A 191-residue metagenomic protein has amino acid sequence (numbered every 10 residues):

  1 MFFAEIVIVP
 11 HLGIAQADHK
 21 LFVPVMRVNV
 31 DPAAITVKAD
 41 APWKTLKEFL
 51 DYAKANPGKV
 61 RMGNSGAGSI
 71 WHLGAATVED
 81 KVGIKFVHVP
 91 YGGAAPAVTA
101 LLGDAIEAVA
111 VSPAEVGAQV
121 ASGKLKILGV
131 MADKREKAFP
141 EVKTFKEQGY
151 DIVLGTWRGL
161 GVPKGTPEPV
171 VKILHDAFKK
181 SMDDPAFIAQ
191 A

Functional and structural regions predicted by a protein language model:
M1-F2, M62-N64, G129-V130: Short beta-strand segments
M1-Q16, L50-Y52, S69-A76, A94-A121 (+1 more regions): Pocket-flanking alpha-helical
F3-A4, A39, P113-A114, A132-D133 (+1 more regions): Short secondary-structure boundary segments
P10-P96, K143-F145, Y150, G155-Q190: Hinge/capping helix and adjacent helix->loop/strand transition within the periplasmic-binding protein
V23, F49, K124-E136: Conserved helix-loop-beta element of the AMP-binding
P57-G58, I106, L125: Short, high-confidence coil segments that cap the C-terminus of an alpha-helix and link into the following beta-strand
K81, G103, A121-S122, E147: Residues at the C-terminal ends
E107-A110, G129, L154: Active-site-proximal catalytic alpha-helix in oxidoreductases
